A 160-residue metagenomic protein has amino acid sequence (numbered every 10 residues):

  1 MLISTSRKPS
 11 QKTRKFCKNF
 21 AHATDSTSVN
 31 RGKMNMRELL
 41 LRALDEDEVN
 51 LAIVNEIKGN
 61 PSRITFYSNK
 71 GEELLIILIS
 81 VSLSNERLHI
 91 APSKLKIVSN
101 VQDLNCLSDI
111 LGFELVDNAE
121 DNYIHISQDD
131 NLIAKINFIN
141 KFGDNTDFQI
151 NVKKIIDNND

Functional and structural regions predicted by a protein language model:
M1-D160: Phospho-regulatory, Ser/Thr- and acidic-rich intrinsically disordered linkers and terminal tails that flank modular
